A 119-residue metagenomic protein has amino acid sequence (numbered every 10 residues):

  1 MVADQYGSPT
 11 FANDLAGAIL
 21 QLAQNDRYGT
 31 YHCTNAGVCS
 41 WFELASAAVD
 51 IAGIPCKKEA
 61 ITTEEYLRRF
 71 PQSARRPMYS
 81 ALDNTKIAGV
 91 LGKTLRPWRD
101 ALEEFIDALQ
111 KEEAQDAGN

Functional and structural regions predicted by a protein language model:
M1-Q24: Substrate-positioning beta->alpha
M1-Y6, Y31-V38, V90: Glycine-rich Rossmann NAD(P)(H)-binding loop
G7-T10, C39, L82, K93-R96: Residue-level signal for the nucleotide or nucleotide-sugar donor/cofactor binding architecture
A12, W41-A45, S80, N84: A general structural signal for well-ordered alpha-helical segments in protein cores
L15, C33, L44, I87 (+1 more regions): Non-catalytic, hydrophobic alpha-helical segments
A18, N25-Q72, E113-A114: Mid/C-terminal beta-alpha module of Rossmann-like enzyme folds, strongest in SDR-family dehydrogenases/epimerases
E64-N84, P97: Active-site loop of classical SDR/Rossmann-like NAD(P)-dependent oxidoreductases, centered on the catalytic Tyr-X3-Lys
W98-N119: Amphipathic terminal alpha-helices
